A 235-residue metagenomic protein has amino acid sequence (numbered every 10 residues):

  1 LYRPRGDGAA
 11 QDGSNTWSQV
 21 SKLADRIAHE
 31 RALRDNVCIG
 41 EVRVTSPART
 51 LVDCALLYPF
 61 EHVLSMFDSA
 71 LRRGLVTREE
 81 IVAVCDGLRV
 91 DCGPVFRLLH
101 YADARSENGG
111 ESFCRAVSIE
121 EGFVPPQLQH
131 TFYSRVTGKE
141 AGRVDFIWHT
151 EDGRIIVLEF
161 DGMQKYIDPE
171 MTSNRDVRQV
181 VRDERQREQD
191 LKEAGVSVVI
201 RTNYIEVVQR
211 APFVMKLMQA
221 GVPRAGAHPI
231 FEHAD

Functional and structural regions predicted by a protein language model:
L1-R115, V124-P125: Phosphate-handling catalytic interfaces
L71-D235: Surface segments flanking catalytic/ligand-binding clefts of nucleic-acid enzymes
